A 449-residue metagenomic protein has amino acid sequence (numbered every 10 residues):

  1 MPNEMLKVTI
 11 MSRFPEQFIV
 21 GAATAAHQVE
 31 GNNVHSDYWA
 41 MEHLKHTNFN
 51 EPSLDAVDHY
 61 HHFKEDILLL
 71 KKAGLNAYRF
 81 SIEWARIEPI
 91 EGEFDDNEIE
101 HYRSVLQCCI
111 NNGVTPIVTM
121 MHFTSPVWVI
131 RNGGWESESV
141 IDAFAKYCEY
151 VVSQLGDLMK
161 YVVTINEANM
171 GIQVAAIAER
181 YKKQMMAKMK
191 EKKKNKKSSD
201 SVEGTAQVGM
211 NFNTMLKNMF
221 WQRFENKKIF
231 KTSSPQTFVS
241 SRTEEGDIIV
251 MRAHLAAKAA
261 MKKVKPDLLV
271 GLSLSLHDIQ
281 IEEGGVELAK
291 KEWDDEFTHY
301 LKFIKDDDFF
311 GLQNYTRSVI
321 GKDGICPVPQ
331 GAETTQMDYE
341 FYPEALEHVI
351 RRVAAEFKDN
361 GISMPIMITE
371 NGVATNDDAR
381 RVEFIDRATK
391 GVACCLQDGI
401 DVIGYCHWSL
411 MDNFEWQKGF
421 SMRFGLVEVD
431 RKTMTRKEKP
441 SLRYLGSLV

Functional and structural regions predicted by a protein language model:
P2, D55-A56, K72-A73: Long, low-complexity, intrinsically disordered N-terminal extensions of eukaryotic proteins, enriched
N3-T47, I90-G92, I99-D386, K390-V449: Active-site region of glycoside hydrolase catalytic domains
Q17-I19, Y60, A77: A common structural microfeature
N48-H62, W135-E138: Active-site mouth loops of central-metabolism enzymes
H62-E83, F309: Catalytic domains of carbohydrate-active enzymes, especially glycoside hydrolases
I82-F94: Glycine-rich, proline-tolerant flexible connector loops at the mouths of alpha/beta enzymes
